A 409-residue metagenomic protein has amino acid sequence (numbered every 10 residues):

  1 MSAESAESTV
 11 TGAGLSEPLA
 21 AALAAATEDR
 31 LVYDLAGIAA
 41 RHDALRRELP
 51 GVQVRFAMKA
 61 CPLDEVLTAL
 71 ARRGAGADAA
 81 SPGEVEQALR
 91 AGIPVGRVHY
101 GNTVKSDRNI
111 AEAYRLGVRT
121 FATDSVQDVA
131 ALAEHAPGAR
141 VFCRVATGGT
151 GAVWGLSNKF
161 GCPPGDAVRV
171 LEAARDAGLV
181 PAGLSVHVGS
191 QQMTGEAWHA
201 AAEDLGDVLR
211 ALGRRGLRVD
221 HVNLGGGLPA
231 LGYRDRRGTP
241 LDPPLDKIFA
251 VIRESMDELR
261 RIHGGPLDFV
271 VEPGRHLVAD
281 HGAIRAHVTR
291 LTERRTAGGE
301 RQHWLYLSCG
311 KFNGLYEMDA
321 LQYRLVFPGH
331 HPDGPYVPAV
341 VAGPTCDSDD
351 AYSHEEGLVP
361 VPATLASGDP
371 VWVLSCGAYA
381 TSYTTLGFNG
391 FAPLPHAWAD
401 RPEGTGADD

Functional and structural regions predicted by a protein language model:
M1-E134, G138-A139, D176, V180 (+5 more regions): A charged N-terminal "starter" segment
Q53-R55, G74-G76, V95-H99, T120 (+6 more regions): Structural preference for beta-strand elements that scaffold enzyme active sites
A57-L63, A80-G83, T103-K105, D124-V126 (+6 more regions): Active-site beta-loop-alpha junctions enriched in small/polar residues
L67, R90, I110-Y114, L132-H135 (+6 more regions): Short acidic, glycine/serine/threonine-rich loops at helix termini
A130, T150, A380: Short glycine-rich, flexible loops that bind phosphorylated cofactors or substrates
L132-A133, K159, E172, G213 (+3 more regions): A generic local secondary-structure boundary/capping motif
T147-T292, N389-F391: Active-site loop/helix belt of alpha/beta enzymes
V251, R261-D409: Charged (often Lys/Glu-rich) extended helix/loop segments that serve as interaction or gating elements
